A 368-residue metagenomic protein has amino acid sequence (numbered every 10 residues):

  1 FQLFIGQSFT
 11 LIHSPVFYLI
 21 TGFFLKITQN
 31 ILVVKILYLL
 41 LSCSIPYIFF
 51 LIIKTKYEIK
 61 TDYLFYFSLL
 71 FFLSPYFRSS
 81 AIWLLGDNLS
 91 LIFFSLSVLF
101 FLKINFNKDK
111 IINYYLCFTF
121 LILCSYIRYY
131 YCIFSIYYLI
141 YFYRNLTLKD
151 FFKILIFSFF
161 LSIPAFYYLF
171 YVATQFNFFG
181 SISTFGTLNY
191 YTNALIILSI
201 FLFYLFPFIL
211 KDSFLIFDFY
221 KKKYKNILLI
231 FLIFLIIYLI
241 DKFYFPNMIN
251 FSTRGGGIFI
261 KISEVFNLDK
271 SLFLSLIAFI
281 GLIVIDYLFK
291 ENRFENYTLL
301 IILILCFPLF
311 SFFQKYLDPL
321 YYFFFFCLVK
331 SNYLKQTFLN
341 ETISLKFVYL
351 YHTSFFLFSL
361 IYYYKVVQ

Functional and structural regions predicted by a protein language model:
F1-F24, F101: Extracytosolic helix-loop segments that constitute the early lumenal/periplasmic catalytic or substrate-binding loops
L11, P15, L19, I27-S44 (+1 more regions): Loop-to-helix entry region of an early transmembrane alpha helix in multi-pass inner-membrane enzymes
V33-E58, L96, F100: Transmembrane-helix motifs of polytopic, lipid-linked glycan transferases
F49-L73, L91-I92: Transmembrane-helix signature of polytopic, membrane-embedded enzymes that assemble or transfer cell-envelope glycans
L51, L89-N107, N113-L121, S135 (+1 more regions): Specific aromatic-rich, kink-prone transmembrane helix
F67-L69, I112-Y129, S135-I140, F157-P164 (+1 more regions): Membrane-interface alpha helices of multi-pass inner-membrane proteins
S79-L89, F313-Q314: Short acidic/glycine- and proline-prone juxtamembrane loop motifs at membrane-interface regions of multi-pass membrane
Y131, I136, Y141, L148-I258 (+1 more regions): Membrane-lumen/periplasm interface segments of specific transmembrane helices in polyprenyl phosphate-linked
